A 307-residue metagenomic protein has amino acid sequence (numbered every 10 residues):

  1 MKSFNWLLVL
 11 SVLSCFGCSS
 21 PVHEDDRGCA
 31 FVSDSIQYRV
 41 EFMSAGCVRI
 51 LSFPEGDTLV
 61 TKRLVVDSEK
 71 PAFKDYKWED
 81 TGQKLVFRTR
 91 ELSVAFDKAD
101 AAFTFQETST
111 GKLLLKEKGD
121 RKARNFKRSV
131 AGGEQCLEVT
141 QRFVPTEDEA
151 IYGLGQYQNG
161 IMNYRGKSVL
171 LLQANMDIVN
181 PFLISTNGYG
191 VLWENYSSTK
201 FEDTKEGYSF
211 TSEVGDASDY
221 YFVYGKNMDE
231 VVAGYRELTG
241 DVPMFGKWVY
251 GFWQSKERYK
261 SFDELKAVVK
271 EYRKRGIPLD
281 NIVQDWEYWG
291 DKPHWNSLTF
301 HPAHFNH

Functional and structural regions predicted by a protein language model:
M1-L7: Bacterial N-terminal signal peptides that target proteins for export
N5, K77, F252, D285-Y288 (+1 more regions): Residues in intrinsically disordered, low-complexity segments of regulatory proteins
L7-C15: Bacterial N-terminal signal peptides
F16-V249, S255-E257, S261-E264, V268-K270 (+2 more regions): N-terminal accessory segment at the very beginning of proteins
G276-P278, H294: Short loop/turn motifs at secondary-structure junctions
Q284-H307: Acidic/aromatic-lined carbohydrate-recognition and catalytic surfaces of CAZymes acting on diverse glycans
